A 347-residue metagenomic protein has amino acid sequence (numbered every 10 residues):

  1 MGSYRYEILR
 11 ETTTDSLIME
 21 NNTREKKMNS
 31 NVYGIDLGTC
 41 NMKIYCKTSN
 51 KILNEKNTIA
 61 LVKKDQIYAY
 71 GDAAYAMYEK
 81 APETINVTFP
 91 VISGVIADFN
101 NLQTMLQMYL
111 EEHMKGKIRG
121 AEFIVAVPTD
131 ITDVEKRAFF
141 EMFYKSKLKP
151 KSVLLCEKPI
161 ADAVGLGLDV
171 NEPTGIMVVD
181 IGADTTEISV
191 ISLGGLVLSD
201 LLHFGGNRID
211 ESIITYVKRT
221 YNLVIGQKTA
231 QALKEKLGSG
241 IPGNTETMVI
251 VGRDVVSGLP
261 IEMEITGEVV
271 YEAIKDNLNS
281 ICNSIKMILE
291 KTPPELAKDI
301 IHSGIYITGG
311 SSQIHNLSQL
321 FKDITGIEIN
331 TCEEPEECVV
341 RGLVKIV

Functional and structural regions predicted by a protein language model:
G2-I181, I191-Y306, S312-V347: Nucleotide/phosphate-binding catalytic cleft detector across ATP-hydrolyzing and phosphate-transferring enzymes
D184: Short glycine-rich anion-binding loops that position phosphate/pyrophosphate groups of nucleotides and phosphorylated
E187-S189: A structural feature that tracks compact, well-ordered secondary-structure segments with a strong bias toward
